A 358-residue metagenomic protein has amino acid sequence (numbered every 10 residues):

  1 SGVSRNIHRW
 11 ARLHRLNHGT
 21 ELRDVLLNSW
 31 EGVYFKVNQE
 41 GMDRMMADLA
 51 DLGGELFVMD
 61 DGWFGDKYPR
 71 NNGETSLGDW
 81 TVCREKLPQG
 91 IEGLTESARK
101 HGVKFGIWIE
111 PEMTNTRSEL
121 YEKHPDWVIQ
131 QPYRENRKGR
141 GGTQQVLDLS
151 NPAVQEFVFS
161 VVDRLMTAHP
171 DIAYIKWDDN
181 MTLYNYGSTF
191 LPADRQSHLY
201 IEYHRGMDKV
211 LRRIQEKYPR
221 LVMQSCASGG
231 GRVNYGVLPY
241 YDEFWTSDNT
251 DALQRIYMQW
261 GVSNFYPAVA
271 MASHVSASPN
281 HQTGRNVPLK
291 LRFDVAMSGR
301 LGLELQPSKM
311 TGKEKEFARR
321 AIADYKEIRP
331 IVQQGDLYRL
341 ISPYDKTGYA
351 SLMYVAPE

Functional and structural regions predicted by a protein language model:
S1-L16: Beta-strand-rich recognition/accessory modules
L13-H18, L49, L56, L221 (+2 more regions): Short secondary-structure junctions and interdomain/linker hinges
L16-T20, V355-P357: Short glycine/proline-enriched loop/turn "hinge" motifs that connect secondary-structure elements and lie
H18-S160, H169, A173-Y174: Aromatic-lined carbohydrate-binding/catalytic grooves of carbohydrate-active enzymes
D43-M46, T95, D163, Q215 (+2 more regions): Non-transmembrane alpha-helical segments in soluble domains of secreted/periplasmic/extracellular proteins
G73-G78, Q131-P132, T189-D194, H198 (+1 more regions): Carbohydrate-binding/catalytic loop surfaces
C83-H101, E122-K290, D294, S298-E316: Active-site neighborhood of glycoside hydrolase catalytic domains
E304-E358: Glycan-recognition and catalytic regions of carbohydrate-active enzymes
